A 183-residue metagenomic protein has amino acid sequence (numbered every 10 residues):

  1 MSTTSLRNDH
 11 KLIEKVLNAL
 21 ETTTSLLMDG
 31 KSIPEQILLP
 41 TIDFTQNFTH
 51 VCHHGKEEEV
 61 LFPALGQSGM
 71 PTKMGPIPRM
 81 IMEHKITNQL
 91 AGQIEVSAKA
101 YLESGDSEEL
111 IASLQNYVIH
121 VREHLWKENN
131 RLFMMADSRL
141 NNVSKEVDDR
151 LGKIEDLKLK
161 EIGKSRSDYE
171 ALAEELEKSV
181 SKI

Functional and structural regions predicted by a protein language model:
M1-I183: Small-residue-biased structural context
